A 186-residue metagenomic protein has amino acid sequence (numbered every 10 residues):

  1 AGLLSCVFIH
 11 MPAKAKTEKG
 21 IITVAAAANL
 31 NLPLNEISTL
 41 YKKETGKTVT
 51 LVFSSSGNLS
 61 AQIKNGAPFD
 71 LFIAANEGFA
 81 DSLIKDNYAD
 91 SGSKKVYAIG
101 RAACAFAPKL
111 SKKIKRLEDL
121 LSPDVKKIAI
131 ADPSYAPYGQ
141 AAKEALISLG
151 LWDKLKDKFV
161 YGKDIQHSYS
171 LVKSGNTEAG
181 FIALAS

Functional and structural regions predicted by a protein language model:
A1-V7: Bacterial N-terminal signal peptides
F8-A67, A74-E77, D81-N87, S93-S186: Exported/periplasmic ABC-transporter solute-binding proteins
